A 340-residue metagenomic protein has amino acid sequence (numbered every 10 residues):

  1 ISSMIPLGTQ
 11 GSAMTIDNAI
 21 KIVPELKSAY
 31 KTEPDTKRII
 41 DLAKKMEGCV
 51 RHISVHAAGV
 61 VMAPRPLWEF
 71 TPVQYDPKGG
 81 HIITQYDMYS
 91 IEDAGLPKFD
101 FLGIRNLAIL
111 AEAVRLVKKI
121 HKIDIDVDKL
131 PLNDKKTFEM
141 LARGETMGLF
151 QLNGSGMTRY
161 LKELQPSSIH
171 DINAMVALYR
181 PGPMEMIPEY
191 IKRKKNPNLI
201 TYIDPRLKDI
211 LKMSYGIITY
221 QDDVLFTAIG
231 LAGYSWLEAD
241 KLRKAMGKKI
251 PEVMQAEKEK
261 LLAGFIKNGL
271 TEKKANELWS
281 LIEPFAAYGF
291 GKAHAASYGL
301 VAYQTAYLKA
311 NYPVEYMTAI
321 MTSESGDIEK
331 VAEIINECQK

Functional and structural regions predicted by a protein language model:
I1-K340: Alpha-helical scaffold/interaction cores of sigma-54-like transcription cofactors and many family A DNA polymerases
